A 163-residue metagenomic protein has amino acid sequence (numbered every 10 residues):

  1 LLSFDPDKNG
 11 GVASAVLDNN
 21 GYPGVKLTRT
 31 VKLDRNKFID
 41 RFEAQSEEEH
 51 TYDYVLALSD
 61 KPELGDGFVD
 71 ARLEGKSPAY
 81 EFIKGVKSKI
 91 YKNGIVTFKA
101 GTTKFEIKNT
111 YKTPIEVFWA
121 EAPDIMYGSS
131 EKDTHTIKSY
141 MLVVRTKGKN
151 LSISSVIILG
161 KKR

Functional and structural regions predicted by a protein language model:
L1-R163: CBM-like, beta-strand-rich accessory domains located in the C-terminal region of large, secreted polysaccharide-active
